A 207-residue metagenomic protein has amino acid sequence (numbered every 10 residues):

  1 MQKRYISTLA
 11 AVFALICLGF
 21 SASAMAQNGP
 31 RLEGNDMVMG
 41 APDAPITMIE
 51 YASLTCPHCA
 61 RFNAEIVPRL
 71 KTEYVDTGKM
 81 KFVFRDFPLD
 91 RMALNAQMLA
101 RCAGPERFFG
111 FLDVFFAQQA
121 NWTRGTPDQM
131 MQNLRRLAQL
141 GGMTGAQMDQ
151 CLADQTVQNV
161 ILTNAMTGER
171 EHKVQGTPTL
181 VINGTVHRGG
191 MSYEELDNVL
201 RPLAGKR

Functional and structural regions predicted by a protein language model:
Q2-D90, L162-A165, R170, A204-R207: Extracytoplasmic thiol/disulfide redox context detector
Q2-Y5, Q27, S53, R136-R207: C-terminal cap of thioredoxin/glutaredoxin-like
L15, Q118-N121, D154-Q158: A short structural micro-motif
D36, F84-F87, W122, D149 (+1 more regions): Conserved short-loop catalytic and cofactor-binding motifs
A41, R101, T123-P127, Q150 (+2 more regions): Alpha-helix initiation/capping motif
L54, A60-Q139: Structural alpha/beta surface segment adjacent to cysteine/selenocysteine redox centers across thiol/disulfide enzymes
